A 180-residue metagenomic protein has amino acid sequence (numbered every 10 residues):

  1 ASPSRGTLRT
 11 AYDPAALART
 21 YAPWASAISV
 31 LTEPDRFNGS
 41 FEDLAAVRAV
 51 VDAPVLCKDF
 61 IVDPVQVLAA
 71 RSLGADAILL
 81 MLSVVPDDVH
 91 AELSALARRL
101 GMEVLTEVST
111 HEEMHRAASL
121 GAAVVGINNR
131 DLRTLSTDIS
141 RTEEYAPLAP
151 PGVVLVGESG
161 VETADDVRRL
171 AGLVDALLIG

Functional and structural regions predicted by a protein language model:
A1-V55, V62-V65, L96-V124, L132-T142 (+3 more regions): Conserved N-terminal beta1-alpha1 strand-loop-helix module at the mouth
K58-D59, G74: Alpha-helical hinge/cap motifs
A69-V89, G126-L135, L173-G180: Glycine-rich phosphate-binding active-site loops on the catalytic face of alpha/beta enzymes
L79-M81, V89-M102: Conserved catalytic cores of soluble enzyme domains, especially glycine-rich substrate-binding beta-alpha loops
